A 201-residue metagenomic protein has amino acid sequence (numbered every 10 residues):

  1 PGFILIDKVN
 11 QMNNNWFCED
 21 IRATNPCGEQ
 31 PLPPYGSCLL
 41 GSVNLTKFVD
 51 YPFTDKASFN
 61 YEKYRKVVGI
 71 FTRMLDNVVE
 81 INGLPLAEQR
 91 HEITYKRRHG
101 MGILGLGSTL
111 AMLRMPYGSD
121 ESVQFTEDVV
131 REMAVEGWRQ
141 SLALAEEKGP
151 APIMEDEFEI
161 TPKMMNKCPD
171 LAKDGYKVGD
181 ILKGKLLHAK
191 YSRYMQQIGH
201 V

Functional and structural regions predicted by a protein language model:
P1-F3, D7-I93, G105-T109: Function-dense linear segments that define catalytic or interfacial modules in macromolecule-processing proteins
W16-E19, R98, E132, C168: Eukaryote-specific, cytoplasm-facing alpha-helical/coiled-coil scaffolding segments in long proteins
G41, G100-G105, G149-P150: Glycine-centered flexibility motif
Y61-E62, G100, T126-E127: Short secondary-structure boundary micro-motifs
V67-R90, T94, P116-V201: Internal maturation/activation junctions in enzymes
R97-P116: Extended amphipathic alpha-helical segments enriched in small hydrophobics
